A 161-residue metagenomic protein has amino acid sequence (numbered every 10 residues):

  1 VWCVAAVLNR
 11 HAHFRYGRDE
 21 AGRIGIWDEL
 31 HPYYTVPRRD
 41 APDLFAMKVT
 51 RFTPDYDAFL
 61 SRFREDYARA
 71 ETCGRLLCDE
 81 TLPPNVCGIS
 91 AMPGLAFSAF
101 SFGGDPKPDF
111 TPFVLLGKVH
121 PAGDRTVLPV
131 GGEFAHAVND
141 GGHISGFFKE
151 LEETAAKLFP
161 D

Functional and structural regions predicted by a protein language model:
V1, D28-P54, V127-E133: Acyl/amide activation-and-transfer machinery of modular secondary-metabolite enzymes
V1-P32: Hydrophobic "lid/gating" helix adjacent to the active-site nucleophile that controls access to an acyl-thioester pocket
R10-A12, D57, R69, P108-D161: Active-site-proximal acidic secondary-structure segment that organizes catalysis
G17, Y33-P37, K48, R64 (+3 more regions): Residues in well-ordered beta-strands of folded domains
I24-I26, V36, C78-T81, P106: Short, conserved, surface-exposed binding loops centered on an aromatic residue
R38-F97: Helical lid/core segments from catalytic subdomains that handle acyl or acyl-like groups
P83-V127: Flexible, Gly/Pro-enriched loop and linker segments at secondary-structure and domain junctions
